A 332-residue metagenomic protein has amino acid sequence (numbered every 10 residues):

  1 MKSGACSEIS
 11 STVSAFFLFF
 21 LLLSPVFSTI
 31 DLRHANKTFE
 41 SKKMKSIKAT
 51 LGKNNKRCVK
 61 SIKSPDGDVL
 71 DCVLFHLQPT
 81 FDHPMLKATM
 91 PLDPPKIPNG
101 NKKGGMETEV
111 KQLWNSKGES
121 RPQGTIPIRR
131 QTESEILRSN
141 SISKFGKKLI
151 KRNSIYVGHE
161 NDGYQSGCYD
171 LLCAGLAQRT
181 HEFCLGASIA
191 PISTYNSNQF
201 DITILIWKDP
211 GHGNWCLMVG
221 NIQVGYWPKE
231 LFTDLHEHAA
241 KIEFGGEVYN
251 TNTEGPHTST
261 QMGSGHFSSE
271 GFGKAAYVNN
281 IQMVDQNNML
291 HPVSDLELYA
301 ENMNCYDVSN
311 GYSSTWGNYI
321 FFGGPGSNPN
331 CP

Functional and structural regions predicted by a protein language model:
K2-P332: Exposed, interaction-prone regions of secreted/extracellular proteins
